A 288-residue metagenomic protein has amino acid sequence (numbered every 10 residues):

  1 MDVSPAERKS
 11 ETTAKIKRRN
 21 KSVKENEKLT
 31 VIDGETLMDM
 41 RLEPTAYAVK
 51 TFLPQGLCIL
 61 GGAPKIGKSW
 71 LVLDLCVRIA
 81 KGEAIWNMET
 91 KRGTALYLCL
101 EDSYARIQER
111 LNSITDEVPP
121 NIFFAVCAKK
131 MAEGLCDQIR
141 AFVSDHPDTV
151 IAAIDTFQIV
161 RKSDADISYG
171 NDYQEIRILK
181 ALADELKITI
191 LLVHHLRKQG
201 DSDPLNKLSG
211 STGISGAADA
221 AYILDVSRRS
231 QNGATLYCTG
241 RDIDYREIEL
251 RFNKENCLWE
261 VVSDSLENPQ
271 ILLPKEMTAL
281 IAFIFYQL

Functional and structural regions predicted by a protein language model:
M1-N26: Short, small/acidic-rich helices and loops at N termini and domain boundaries of DNA replication/processing enzymes
N20-K24, T30, D145-D148, E185-L186 (+1 more regions): C-terminal regions of RecA-like/P-loop NTPase motor modules
N26-L29, E35, E43-P44, A48-V49 (+6 more regions): Conserved inter-motif catalytic segment of the P-loop NTP-binding fold
M38-P44, S202-N206: Short gly/ser/thr-rich secondary-structure transition/capping motifs
P54-C58, G93: Pre-Walker A (Motif I) flank of P-loop NTPase domains
I59-G61, K65, S69-W70, L98 (+1 more regions): Phosphate-binding/switch region of NTP-binding enzymes
L71, L75: Hydrophobic positions on the alpha1 helix immediately C-terminal to the Walker A/P-loop
A80: Gly/Ala-rich phosphate-binding loop of Rossmann-like dinucleotide-binding domains, activating on the conserved
